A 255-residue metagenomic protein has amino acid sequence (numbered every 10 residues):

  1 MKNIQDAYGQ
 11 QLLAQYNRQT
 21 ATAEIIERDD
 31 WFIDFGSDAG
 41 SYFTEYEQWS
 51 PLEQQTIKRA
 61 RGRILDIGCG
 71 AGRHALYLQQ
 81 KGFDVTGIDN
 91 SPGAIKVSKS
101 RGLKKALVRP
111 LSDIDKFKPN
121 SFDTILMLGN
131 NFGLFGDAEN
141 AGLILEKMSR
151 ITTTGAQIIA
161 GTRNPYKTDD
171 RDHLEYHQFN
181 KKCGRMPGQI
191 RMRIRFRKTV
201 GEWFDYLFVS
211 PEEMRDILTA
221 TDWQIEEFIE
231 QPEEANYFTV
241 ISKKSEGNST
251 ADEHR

Functional and structural regions predicted by a protein language model:
M1-R59: S-adenosyl-L-methionine
K2, Q11-Y16, T153-E213: SAM-dependent methyltransferase
R61-G70: Conserved class I S-adenosyl-L-methionine
S91-P92: Conserved SAM/SAH-binding beta-strand->alpha-helix loop
G102-I114: Conserved SAM-binding strand-loop segment of SAM-dependent methyltransferases
K116-I125: A short acidic, Gly/Pro-enriched loop at the edge of an enzyme's catalytic core that lines a small-molecule cofactor
A141-T154: A short glycine-rich, Lys/Arg-flanked "PGG" loop and its adjoining helix->strand segment in the class I
D252-R255: Short, low-complexity, charge-dense intrinsically disordered segments
